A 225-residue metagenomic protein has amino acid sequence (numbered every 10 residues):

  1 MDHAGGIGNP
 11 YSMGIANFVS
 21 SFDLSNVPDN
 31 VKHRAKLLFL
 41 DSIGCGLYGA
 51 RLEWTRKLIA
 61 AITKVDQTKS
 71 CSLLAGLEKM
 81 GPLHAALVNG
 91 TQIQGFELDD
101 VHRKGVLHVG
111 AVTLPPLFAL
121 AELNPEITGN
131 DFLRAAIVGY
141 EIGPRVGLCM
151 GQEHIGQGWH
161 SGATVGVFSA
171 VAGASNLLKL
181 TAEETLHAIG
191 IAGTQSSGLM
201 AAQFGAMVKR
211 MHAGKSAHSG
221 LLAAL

Functional and structural regions predicted by a protein language model:
M1-L225: N-terminal core-entry segment
